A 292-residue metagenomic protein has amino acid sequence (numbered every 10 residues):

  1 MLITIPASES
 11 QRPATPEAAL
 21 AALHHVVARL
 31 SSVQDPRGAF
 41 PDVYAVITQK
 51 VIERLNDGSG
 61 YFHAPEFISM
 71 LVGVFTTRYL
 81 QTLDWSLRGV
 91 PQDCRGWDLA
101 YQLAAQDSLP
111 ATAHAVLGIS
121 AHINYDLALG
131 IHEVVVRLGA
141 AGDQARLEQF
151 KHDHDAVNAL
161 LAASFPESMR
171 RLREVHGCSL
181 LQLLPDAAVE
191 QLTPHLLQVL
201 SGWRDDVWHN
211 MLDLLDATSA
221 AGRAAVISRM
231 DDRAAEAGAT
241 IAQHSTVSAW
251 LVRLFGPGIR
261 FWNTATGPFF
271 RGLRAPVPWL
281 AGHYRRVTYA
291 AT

Functional and structural regions predicted by a protein language model:
M1, A19, L23-V27, V51 (+9 more regions): Generic structural signal of hydrophobic/aromatic residues within well-ordered alpha-helices of folded domains
M1-G73, T77, Q81-T82: Leu/Val/Ala/Ile-rich N-terminal alpha-helices, chiefly Sec-type signal peptides and the beginnings
S10-A14, A18, G38, D42 (+16 more regions): Alpha-helix boundary/N-cap detector
L30-R37, T82, S86, G130 (+5 more regions): Short secondary-structure junctions and interdomain/linker hinges
A45, Q49, G60-S164: Internal, hydrophobic cores of structured domains that mediate oligomerization or house catalytic pockets within large
L55-P65, L80-P91, A111, A115 (+5 more regions): Short, Lys/Arg-enriched charge-dense amphipathic segments
I119, V134-D206: Long, charge-rich C-terminal accessory regions
A187-T292: A cross-kingdom marker for long, charged
